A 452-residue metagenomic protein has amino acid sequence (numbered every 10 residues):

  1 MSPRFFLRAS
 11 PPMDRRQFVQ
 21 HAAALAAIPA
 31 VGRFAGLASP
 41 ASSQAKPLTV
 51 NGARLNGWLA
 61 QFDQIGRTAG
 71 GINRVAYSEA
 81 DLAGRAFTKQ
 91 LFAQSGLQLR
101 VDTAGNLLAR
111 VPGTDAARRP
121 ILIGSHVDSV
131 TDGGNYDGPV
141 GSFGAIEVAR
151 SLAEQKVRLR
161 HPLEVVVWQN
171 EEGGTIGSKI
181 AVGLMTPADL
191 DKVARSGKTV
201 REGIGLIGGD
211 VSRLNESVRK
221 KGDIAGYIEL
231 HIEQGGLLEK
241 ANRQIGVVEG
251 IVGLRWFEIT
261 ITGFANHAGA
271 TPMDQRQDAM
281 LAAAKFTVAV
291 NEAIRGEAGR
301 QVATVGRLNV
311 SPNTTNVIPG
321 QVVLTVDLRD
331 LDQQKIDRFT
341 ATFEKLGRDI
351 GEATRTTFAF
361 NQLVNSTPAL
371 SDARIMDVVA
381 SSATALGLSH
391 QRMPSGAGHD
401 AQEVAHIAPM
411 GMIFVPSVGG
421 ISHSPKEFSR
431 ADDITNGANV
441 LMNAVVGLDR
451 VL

Functional and structural regions predicted by a protein language model:
M1-Q17, A24: N-terminal secretory signal peptides
P12-M13, G32-Q64: C-terminal segment of N-terminal export signals and the immediately downstream linker at the start of the mature
P47, I65-T68, G124-S125, H390-V440 (+1 more regions): Zn-dependent metallopeptidase/amidohydrolase metal-coordination segment
V50-L59, I65, I72-G134: Acidic/His- and Gly-rich active-site-bordering loop/insert found across diverse amide/peptide-bond hydrolases
A76-Y77, T304-N313, T325-L331, T357-M376 (+1 more regions): A short beta-alpha structural unit
I123, D132-E171, F257-I261, P272-A293 (+2 more regions): Alpha-helical metal-binding/catalytic segments enriched in His/Glu/Asp
G174, K179, G183-Q334: Midchain, well-structured core segments that form catalytic/ion-binding scaffolds
E249-I251, H267, T271-E297, K345 (+1 more regions): His/Asp/Glu-rich mid-to-C-terminal helical/loop segments that flank catalytic regions of hydrolases
